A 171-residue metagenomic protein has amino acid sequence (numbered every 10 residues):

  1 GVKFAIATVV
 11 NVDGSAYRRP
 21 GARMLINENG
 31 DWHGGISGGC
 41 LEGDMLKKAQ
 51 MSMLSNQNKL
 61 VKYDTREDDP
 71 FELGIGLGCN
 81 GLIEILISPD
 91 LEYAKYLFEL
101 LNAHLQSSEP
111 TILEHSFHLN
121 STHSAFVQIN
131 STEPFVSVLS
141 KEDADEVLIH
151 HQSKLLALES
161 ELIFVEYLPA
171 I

Functional and structural regions predicted by a protein language model:
G1-I171: Segments forming oxygen-rich coordination pockets for charged ligands
